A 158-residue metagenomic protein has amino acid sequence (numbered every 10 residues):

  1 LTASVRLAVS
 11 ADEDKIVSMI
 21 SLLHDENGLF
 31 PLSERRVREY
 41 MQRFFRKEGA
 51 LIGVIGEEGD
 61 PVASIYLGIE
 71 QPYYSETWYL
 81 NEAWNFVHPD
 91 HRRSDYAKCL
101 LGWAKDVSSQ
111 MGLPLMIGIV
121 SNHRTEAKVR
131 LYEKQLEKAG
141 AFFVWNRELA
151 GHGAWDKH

Functional and structural regions predicted by a protein language model:
L1-S33, H158: Short amphipathic alpha-helix that is part of the acyltransferase structural core
Q42-V54: A short helix-loop-beta-strand connector motif used in the catalytic cores of GNAT acetyltransferases and, in some
V54, D60-E70: Conserved beta-strand in the GNAT
Q71-E82, K138-A139: A conserved beta-turn-beta hairpin within the catalytic core of GNAT-like acetyltransferases that forms part
A83-R93: A short, internal acetyl-CoA/4′-phosphopantetheine-binding micro-motif in the GNAT/acyltransferase core
R93-D106: Conserved acetyl-CoA-binding loop-helix of GNAT-fold acetyltransferases
M116-K128: Conserved beta-strand-loop-alpha-helix junction that forms the acyl-donor binding cleft
K128-H158: C-terminal "cap" of GNAT-fold acetyltransferases
